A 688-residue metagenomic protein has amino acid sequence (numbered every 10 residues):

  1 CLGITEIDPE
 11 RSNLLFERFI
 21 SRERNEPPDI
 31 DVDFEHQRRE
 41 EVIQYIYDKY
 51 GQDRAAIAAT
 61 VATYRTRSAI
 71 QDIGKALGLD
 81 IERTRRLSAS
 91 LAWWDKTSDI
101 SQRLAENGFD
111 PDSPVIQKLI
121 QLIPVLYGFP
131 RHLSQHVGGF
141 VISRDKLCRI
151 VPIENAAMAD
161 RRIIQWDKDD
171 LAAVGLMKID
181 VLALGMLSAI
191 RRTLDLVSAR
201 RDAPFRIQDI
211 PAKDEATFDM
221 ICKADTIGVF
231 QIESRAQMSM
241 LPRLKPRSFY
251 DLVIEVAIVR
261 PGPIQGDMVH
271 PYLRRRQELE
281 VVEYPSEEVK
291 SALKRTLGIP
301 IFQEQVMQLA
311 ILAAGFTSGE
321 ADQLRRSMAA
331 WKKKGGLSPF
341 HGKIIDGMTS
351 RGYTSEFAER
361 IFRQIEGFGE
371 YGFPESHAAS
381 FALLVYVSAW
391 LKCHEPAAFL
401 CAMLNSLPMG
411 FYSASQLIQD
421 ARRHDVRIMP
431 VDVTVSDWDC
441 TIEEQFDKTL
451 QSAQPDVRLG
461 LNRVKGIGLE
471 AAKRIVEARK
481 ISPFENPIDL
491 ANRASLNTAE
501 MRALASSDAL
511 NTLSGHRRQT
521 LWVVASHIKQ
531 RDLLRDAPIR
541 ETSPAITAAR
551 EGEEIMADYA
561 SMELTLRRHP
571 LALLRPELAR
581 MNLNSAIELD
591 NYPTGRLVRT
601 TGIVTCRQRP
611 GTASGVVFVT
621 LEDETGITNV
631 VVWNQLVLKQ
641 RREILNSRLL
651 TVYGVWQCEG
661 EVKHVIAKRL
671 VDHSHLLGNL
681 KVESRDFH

Functional and structural regions predicted by a protein language model:
C1-H688: Noncatalytic, beta-rich nucleic-acid-contacting surfaces in large DNA/RNA-processing enzymes
